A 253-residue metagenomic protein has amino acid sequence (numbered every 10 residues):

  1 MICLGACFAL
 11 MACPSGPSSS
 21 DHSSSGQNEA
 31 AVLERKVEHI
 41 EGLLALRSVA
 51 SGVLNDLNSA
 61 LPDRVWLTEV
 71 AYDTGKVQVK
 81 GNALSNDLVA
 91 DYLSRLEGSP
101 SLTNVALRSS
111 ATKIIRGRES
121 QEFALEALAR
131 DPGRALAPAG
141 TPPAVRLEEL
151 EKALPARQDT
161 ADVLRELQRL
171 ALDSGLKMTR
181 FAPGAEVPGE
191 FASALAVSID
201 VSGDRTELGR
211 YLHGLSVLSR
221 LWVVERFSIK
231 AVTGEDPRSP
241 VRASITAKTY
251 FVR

Functional and structural regions predicted by a protein language model:
M1-M11: Sec-dependent bacterial lipoprotein signal peptides
C13-G16: Bacterial signal peptide processing site
S18, S25-N28, R35: Residue preference for a single heptad-register face of alpha-helical coiled-coils
S19-H22, G133-R134: Long, low-complexity, intrinsically disordered N-terminal extensions of eukaryotic proteins, enriched
G26-A31, P138-T141: Flexible hinge/switch segments at interdomain interfaces of large molecular machines
R35-E38, S48-P138, V145-K152, R157-R253: Periplasmic/lumenal scaffold domains of single-pass inner-membrane subunits that build Gram-negative envelope
